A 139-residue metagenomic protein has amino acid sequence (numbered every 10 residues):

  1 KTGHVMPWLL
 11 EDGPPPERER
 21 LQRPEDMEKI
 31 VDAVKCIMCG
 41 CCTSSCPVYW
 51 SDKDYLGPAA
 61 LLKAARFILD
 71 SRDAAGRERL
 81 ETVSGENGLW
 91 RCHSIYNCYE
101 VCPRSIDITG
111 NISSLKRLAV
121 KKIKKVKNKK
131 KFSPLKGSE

Functional and structural regions predicted by a protein language model:
K1-E139: Ferredoxin-type iron-sulfur electron-transfer modules in oxidoreductases and energy-metabolism complexes
